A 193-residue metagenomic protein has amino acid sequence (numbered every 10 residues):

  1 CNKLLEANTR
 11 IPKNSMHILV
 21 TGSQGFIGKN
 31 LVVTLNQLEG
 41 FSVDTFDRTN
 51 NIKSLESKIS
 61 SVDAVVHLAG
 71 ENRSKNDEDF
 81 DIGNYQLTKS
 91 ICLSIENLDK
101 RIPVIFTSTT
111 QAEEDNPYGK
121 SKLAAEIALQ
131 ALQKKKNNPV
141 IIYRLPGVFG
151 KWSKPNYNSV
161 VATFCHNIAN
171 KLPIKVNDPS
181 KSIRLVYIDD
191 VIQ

Functional and structural regions predicted by a protein language model:
I18-T34: N-terminal Rossmann NAD(P)H-binding glycine-rich loop of SDR-like oxidoreductase domains
T21, V65-A69, V104-T109, Y143-L145: SDR active-site strand-loop-helix element
G40-R48: Conserved glycine-rich Rossmann-like NAD(P)H-binding loop of the short-chain dehydrogenase/reductase
N50-S90, S94-L98, T109-D115: NAD(P)H-binding glycine-rich loop region in Rossmannoid oxidoreductase-like domains and their noncatalytic homologs
D81-Y85, D115-L123, K154-N158, L185: Short-chain dehydrogenase/reductase
K89-I127, Q133-K136, V140-Y143: Conserved Rossmann-fold NAD(P)-dependent oxidoreductase catalytic core, especially the SDR/UDP-sugar
I127-K154, H166-K181: Conserved beta-loop-beta element that borders a ligand/cofactor-binding pocket
P155-T163, D178-Q193: Substrate-positioning beta->alpha
